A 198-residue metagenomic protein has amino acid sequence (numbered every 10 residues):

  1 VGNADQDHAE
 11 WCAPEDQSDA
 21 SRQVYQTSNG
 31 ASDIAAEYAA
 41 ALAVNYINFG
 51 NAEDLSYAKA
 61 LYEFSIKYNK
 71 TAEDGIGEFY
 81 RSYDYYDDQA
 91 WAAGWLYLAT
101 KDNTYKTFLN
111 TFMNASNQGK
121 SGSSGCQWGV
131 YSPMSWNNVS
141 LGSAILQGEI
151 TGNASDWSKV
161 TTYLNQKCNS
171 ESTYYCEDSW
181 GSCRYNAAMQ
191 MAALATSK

Functional and structural regions predicted by a protein language model:
V1-K198: Glycan-recognition and catalytic cores of secretory/periplasmic carbohydrate-active enzymes
